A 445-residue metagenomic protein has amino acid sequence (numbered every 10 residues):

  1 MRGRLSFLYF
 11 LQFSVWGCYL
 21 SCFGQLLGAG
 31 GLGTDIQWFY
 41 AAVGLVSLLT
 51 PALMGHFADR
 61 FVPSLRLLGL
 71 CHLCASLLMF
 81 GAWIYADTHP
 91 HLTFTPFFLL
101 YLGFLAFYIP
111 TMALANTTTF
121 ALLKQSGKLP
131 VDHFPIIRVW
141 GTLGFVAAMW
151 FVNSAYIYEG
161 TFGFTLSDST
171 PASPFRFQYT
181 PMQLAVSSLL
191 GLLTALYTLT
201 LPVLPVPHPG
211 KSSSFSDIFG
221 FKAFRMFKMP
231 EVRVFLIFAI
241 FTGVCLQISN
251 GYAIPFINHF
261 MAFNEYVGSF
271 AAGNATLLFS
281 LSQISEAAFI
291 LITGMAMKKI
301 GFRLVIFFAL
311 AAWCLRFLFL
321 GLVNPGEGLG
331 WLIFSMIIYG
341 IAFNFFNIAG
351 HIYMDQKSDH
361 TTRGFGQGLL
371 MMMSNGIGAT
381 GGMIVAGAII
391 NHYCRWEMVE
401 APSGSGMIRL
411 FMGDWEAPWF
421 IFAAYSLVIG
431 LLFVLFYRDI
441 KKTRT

Functional and structural regions predicted by a protein language model:
M1-L48, R233-G268, N274-L278, N347: Helix-loop boundary and gating motifs at the non-cytosolic
F10, L73-A82, P90-L114, T118 (+2 more regions): Hydrophobic core of transmembrane alpha-helices in multi-pass small-molecule transporters, especially MFS/SLC-type
L49-P63, Y156, A288-F302, I390: Helix-to-loop junctions at the C-terminal end of transmembrane segments in multipass secondary transporters
L53, G81-D87, L190-P202, C394 (+2 more regions): Multi-pass alpha-helical transporter architecture, strongest for 12-TM Major Facilitator/SLC carriers used
L73-H91, A311-P325: C-terminal ends and interior cores of transmembrane alpha-helices in multi-pass membrane transporters/permeases
Y156-L189, A388-S426: A membrane-interface helix-boundary motif in multi-pass transporters
L201-I237, F263, V267: Juxtamembrane intracellular "pre-TM" segments in multi-pass secondary transporters
L304-G350: C-terminal transmembrane helical hairpin of 12-TM major facilitator-type secondary transporters
